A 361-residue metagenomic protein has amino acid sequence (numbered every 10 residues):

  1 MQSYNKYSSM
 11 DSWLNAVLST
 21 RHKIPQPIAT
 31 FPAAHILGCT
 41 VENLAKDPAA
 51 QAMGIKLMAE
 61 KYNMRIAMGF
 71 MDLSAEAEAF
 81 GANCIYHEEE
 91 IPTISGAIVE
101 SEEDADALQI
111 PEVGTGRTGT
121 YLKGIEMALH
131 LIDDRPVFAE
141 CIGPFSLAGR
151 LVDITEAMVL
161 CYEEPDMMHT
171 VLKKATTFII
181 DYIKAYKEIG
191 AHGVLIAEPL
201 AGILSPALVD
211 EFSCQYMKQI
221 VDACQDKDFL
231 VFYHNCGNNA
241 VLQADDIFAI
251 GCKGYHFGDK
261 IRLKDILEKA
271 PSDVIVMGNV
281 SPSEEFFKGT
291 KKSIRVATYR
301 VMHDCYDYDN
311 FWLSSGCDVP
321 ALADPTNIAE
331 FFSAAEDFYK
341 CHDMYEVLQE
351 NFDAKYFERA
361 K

Functional and structural regions predicted by a protein language model:
M1-A33, P111-K361: Active-site loop segments of alpha/beta catalytic cores
T30-H35, D72-E76: Short active-site-proximal "capping" loops at secondary-structure junctions
P32-N63: Active-site-flanking structural segment that lines cofactor/substrate pockets
G38-C39, E76-E88: Glycine-rich loop at the start of a catalytic domain that most often binds anionic cofactors/ligands
Q51-F70, A185-H192, A249-I250: Catalytic domains of carbohydrate-active enzymes, especially glycoside hydrolases
L73-E76, I91-P92, P144-S146: A short acidic, glycine/proline-enriched capping/turn motif at secondary-structure boundaries, especially helix N-cap
C84-E88, I94-A97, G149-M158: Short, flexible, mixed-charge acidic loops at enzyme active sites
E89-M127: A gly/proline- and charged-residue-enriched helix-loop-helix capping module
